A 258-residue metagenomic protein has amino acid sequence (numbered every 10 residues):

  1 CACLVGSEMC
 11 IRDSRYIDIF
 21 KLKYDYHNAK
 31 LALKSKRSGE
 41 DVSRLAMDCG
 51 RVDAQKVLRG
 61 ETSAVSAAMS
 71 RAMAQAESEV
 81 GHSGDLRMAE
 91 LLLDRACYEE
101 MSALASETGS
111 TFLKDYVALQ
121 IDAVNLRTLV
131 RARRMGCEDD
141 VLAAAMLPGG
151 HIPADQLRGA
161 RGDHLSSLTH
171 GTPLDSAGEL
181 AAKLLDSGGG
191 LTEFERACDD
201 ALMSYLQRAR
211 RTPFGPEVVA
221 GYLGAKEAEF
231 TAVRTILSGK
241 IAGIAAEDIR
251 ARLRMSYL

Functional and structural regions predicted by a protein language model:
C1-G6, C10-I11: Single conserved hydrophobic/aromatic residue that forms the stacking wall/gate of nucleotide- or nucleobase-binding
F20-Y26, V117-N125, P213-V233, I241-I244: Short, low-complexity cationic-aromatic patches
Y24-K34: Elongated alpha-helical scaffolds
A32, L129, I236: Conserved histidines in hydrophobic membrane contexts and catalytic metal-binding motifs
K34-L58, R131-R158, K240-L258: Extended intrinsically disordered, low-complexity coil regions enriched in Ser, Thr, Gly, Ala and often Pro
T62-F214, A220: A contiguous, surface-oriented mixed alpha/beta subdomain in the mid-to-C-terminal portion of proteins that forms
R134, D199-L202, L206-F214, V218 (+5 more regions): Hydrophobic alpha-helix feature that most strongly marks membrane-spanning transmembrane helices and their immediate
